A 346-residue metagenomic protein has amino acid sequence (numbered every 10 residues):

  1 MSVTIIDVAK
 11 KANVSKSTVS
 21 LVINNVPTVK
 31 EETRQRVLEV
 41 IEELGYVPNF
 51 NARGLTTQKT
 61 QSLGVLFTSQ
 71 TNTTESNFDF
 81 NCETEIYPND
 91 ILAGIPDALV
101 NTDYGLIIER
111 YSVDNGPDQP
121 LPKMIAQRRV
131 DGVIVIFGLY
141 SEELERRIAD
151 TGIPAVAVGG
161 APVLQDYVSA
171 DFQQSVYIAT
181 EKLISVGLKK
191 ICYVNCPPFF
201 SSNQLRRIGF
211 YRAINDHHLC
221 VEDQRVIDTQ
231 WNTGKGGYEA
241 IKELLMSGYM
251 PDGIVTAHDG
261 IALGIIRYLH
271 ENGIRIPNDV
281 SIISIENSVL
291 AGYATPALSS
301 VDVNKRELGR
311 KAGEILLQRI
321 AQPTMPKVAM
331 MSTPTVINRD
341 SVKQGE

Functional and structural regions predicted by a protein language model:
M1-S62, K343-E346: N-terminal helix-turn-helix DNA-binding module of bacterial transcription factors
V3, K10, E42-L44, I91-Y104 (+1 more regions): Bacterial carbohydrate/catabolite-sensing allosteric modules
S15, Q61, D131, K189-K190 (+1 more regions): Short acidic/polar active-site loop segments enriched in Thr and Asp
E43-N49, D114-P117, G138, Y238 (+1 more regions): Short gly/ser/thr-rich secondary-structure transition/capping motifs
V47-Q119, Y211: Amphipathic helical "hinge" segments at domain boundaries
A52, P122, E145, T180 (+1 more regions): Short hydrophobic/charged patches on amphipathic alpha-helices used for structural packing and interfaces
L66, I134-I136, V255: Structural motif
D118-Q174: Short beta-strand-centered segments that line the small-molecule binding cleft or hinge of alpha/beta clamshell
